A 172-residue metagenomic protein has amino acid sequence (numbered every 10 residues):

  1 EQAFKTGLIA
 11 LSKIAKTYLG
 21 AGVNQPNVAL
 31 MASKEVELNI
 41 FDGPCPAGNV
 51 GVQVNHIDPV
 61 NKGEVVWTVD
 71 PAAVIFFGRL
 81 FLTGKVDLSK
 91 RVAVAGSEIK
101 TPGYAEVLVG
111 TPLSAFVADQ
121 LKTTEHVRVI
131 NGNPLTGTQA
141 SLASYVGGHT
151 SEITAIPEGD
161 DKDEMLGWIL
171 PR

Functional and structural regions predicted by a protein language model:
E1-R172: Buried, small/hydrophobic-residue-enriched core segments of structured protein domains
